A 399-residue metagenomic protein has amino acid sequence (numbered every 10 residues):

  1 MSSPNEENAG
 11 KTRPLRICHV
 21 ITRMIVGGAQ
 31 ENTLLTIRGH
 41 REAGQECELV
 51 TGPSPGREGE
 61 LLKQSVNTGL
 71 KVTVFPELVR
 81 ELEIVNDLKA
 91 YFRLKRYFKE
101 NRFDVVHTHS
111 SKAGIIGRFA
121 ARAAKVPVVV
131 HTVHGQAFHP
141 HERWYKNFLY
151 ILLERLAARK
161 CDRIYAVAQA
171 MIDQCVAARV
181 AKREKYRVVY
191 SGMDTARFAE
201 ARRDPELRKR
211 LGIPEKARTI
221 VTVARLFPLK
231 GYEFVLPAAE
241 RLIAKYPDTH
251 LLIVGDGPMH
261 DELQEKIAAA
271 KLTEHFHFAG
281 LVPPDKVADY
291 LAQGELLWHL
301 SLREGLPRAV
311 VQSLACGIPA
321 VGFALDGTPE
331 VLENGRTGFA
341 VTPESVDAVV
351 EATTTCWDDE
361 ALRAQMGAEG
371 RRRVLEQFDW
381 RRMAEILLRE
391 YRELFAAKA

Functional and structural regions predicted by a protein language model:
P14-L15, H19-G27, E31-N86: N-terminal strand-loop element at the rim of the active site of nucleotide-sugar-dependent glycosyltransferases
Q30-R38, R218-A244, L251, P258-Q264 (+1 more regions): A conserved mid-protein helix/loop that constitutes part of the nucleotide-sugar donor-binding site
K160-V188, M193-R197: A short, active-site helix/loop in glycosyltransferases that binds the activated sugar's phosphate group
Q264-V282: Nucleotide-activated donor-binding/catalytic signature segment of Leloir-type glycosyltransferases, i.e., the conserved
L302: Aromatic "clamp/platform" in nucleotide-sugar-dependent glycosyltransferases that forms part of the donor/acceptor
P319-G322, L332: Short hydrophobic beta-strand element within catalytic cores of glycosyltransferases and related nucleotide-activated
N334-G335, F339-V346, T355-E360: Conserved acidic donor-binding segment of nucleotide-sugar-dependent glycosyltransferases
A348, T355, L362-Q377, I386-R389: A short, well-ordered alpha-helix in the C-terminal region of glycosyltransferases
